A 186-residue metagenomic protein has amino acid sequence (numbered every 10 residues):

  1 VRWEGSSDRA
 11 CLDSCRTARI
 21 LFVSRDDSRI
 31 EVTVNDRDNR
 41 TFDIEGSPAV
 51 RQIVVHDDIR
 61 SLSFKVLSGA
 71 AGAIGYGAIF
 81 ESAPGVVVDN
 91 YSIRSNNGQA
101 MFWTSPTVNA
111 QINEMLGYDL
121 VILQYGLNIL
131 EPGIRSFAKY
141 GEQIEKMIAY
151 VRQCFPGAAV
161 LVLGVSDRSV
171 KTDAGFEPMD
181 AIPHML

Functional and structural regions predicted by a protein language model:
R2-R19, V23-N39, G46, A70-L186: Alpha-helical cap/lid subdomain in secreted, periplasmic, or secretory-pathway luminal O-acyl-processing enzymes
T17-R19, V50, S61: Intrinsic-disorder/low-complexity, polar/charged segments enriched in Ser/Thr/Lys/Arg/Asp/Glu/Gln
R37-D58: Extracellular carbohydrate recognition and processing domains and analogous Trp-centered ligand-binding platforms
S63-A71: Short beta-strand-plus-loop segments that form exposed binding edges in beta-rich domains
